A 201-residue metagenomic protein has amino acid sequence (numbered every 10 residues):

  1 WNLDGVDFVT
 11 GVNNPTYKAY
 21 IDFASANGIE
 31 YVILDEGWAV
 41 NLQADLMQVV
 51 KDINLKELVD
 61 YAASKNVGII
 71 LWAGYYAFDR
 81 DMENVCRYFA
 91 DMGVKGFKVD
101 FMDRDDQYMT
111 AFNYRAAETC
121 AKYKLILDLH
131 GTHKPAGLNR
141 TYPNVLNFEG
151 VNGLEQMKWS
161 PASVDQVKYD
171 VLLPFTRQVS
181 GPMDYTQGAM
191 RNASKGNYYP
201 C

Functional and structural regions predicted by a protein language model:
W1-S64: Conserved structural scaffold segments of CAZyme catalytic domains across common CAZy folds
E36-Y199: Aromatic- and carboxylate-enriched substrate-binding clefts and catalytic-loop regions of carbohydrate-active enzymes
